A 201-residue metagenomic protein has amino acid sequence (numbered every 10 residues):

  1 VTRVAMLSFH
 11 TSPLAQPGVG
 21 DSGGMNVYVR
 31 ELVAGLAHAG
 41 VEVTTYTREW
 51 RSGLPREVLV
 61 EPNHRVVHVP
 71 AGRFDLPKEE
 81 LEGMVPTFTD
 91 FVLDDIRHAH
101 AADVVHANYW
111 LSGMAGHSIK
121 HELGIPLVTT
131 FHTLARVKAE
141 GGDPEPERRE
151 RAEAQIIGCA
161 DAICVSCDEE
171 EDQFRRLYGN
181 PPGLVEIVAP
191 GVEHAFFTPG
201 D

Functional and structural regions predicted by a protein language model:
V1-H68: N-terminal subdomain of nucleotide-sugar transferases
V4-A5, I119-K138, D143, C164 (+1 more regions): Active-site proximal beta-strand in glycosyltransferases
H64-I96: A short, charged, and often flexible helix/loop element on the N-terminal side of the glycosyltransferase catalytic
V92-S112, G116, P126-V128: Short N-terminal targeting/anchoring amphipathic segment
A107, V165-S166: Short beta-strand scaffold positions
P146-I163: Membrane-proximal helix-turn-helix segments that form the acceptor-binding/catalytic region of lipid-linked
E169, G191: Carbohydrate-associated surface elements
V192-D201: Acidic anion/phosphate-binding donor-loop and adjacent secondary structure in glycosyltransferase catalytic cores
